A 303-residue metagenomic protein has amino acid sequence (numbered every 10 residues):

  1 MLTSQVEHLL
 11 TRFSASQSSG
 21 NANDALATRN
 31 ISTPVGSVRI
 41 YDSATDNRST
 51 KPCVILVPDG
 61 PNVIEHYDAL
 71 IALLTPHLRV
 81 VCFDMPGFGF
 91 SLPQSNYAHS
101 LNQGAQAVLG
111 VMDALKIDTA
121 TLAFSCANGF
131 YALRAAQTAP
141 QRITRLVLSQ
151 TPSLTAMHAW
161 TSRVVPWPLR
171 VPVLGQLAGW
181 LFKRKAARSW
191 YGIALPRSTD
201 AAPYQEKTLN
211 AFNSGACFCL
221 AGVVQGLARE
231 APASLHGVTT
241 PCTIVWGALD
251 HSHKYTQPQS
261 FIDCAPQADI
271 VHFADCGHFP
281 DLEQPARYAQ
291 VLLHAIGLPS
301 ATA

Functional and structural regions predicted by a protein language model:
M1-V54, H77-L78, I117-D118, I296-A303: Alpha/beta-hydrolase fold catalytic core
R39, S43-F90: Conserved HGGG/HGGXW glycine-rich cap/lid loop of the alpha/beta-hydrolase fold
V81-A127, Q290: Active-site loop/oxyanion-hole signature of alpha/beta-hydrolase fold enzymes
Q137, T144-G175: Flexible "cap/lid" loop of the alpha/beta hydrolase fold
M157-A159, G179-G237: Conserved alpha/beta-hydrolase catalytic His-Asp/Glu region
V238, I244-W246: Short beta-strand/loop motif that positions the catalytic acidic residue of the alpha/beta-hydrolase fold
A248-H253: Acidic catalytic loop of the alpha/beta-hydrolase fold
F273-A289: Catalytic histidine-centered segment of alpha/beta-hydrolase-like enzymes
